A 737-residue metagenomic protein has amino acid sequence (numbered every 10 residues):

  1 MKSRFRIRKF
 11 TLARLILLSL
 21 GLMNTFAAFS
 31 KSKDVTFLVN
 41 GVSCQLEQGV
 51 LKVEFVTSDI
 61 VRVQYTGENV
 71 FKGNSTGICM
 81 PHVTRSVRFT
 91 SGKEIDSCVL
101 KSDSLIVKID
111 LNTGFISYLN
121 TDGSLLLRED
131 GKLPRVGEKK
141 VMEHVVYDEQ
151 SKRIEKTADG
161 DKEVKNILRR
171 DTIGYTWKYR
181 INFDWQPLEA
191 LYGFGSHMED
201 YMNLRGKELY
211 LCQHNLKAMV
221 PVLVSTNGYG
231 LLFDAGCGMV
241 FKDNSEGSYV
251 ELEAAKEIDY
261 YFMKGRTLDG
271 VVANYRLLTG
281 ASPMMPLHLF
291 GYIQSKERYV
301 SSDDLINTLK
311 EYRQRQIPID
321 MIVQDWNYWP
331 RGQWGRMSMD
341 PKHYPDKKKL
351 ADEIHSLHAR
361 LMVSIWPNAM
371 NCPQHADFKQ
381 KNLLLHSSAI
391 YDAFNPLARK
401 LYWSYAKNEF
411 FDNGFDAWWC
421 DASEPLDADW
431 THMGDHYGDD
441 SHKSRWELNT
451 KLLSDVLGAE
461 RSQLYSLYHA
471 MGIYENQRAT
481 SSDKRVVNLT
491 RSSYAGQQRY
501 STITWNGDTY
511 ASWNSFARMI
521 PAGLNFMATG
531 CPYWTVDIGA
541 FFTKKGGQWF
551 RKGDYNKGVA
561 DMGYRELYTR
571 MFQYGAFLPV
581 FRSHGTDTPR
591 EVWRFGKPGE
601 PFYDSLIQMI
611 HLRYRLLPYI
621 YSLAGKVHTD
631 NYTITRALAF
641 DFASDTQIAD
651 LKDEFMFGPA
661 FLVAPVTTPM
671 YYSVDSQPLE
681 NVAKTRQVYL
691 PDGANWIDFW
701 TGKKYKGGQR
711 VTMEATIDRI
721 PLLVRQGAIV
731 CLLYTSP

Functional and structural regions predicted by a protein language model:
M1-K33: Bacterial Sec-dependent N-terminal signal peptides
K31-V35, V39, E54-V99, V136-E138: A low-complexity, Ser/Thr/Gly/Pro-enriched, surface-exposed linker/loop concept that marks segments flanking
V39-N40, V50-L51, E208-L211, A218-V220 (+15 more regions): Generic recognition of flexible, low-complexity loop/linker segments
G73-F89, K381-N382, I697-I717: Solvent-exposed beta-strand/loop surfaces of large extracellular or lumenal domains
S91-P286, K296-E297, S302, L309-Q314 (+2 more regions): Catalytic and substrate-binding clefts that recognize carbohydrates or anionic sugar/phosphate headgroups
G114, N227-Y229, G236-G238, T267 (+19 more regions): Short, glycine-/Ser/Thr-/acidic-enriched flexible segments
R128, P318-L606, D641-F642, L651: Aromatic- and carboxylate-enriched substrate-binding clefts and catalytic-loop regions of carbohydrate-active enzymes
Q316, D455, Y474-T480, F572-G575 (+1 more regions): Carbohydrate-binding surfaces of carbohydrate-active enzymes
